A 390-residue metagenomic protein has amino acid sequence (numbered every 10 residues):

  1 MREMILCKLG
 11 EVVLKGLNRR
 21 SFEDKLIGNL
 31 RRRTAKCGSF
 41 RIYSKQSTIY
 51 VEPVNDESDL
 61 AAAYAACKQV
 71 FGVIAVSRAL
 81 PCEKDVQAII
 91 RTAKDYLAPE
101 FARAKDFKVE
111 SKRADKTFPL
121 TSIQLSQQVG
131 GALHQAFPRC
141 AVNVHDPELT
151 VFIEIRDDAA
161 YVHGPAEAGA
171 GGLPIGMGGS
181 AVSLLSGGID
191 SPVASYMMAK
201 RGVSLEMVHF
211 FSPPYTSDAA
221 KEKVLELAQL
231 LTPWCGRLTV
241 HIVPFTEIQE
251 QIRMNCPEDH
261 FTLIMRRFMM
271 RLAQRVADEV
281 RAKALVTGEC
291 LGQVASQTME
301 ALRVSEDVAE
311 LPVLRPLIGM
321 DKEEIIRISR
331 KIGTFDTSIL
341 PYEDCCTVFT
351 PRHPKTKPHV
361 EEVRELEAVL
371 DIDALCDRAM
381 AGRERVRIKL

Functional and structural regions predicted by a protein language model:
M1-V182, P192-T239, D307, K355-V360 (+2 more regions): RNA-binding accessory domains that recognize and position tRNA/RNA substrates
G10, H163-P165, V208-F210, V243-T246 (+4 more regions): Generic beta-strand/beta-sheet core signal
Q128-L133, A166-G178, F245, Q249-R327 (+2 more regions): Active-site adenylate/phosphate-handling loop in enzymes that bind or generate adenylated species
G188: Conserved G/P- and acidic residue-centered "switch" motifs that form tight phosphate/ATP-binding loops in soluble
A228-N255, D344-C345: A conserved beta-strand->alpha-helix junction
Q293, P341-F349: Small/polar glycine-rich anion-binding or flexible loop at a beta-alpha turn
G333-P341: A short alpha-helix-loop-beta-strand transition element characteristic of N-terminal alpha/beta dinucleotide-binding
